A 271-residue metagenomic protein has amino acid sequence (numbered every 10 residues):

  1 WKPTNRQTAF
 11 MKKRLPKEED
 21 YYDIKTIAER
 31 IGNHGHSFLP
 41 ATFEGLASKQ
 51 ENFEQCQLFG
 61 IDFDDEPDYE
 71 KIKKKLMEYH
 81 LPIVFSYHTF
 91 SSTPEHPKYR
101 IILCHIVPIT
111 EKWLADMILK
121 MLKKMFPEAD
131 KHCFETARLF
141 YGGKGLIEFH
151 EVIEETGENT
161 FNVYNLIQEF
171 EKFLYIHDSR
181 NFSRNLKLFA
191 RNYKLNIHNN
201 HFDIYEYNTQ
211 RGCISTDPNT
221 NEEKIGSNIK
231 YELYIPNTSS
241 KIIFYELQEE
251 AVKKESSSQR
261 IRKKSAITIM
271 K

Functional and structural regions predicted by a protein language model:
W1, S48-E70, H105-H201, T209 (+2 more regions): DNA replication initiation modules
W1-P97, C104-M117, N181, L188 (+1 more regions): Signature for HUH/AEP ssDNA processing cores
P97-Y99, R138: Generic beta-strand structural signal
